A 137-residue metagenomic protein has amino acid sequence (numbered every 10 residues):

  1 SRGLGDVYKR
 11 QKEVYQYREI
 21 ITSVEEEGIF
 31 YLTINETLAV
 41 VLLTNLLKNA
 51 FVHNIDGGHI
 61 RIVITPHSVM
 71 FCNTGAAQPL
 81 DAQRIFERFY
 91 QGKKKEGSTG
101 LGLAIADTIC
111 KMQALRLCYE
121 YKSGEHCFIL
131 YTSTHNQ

Functional and structural regions predicted by a protein language model:
S1-Y8: Short, small-residue-biased leader/transition segments that mark boundaries at the very start of proteins
I29-I34: Conserved micro-motifs of the catalytic ATP-binding
A39-L43: A residue-level detector for a conserved hydrophobic packing site within the catalytic ATP-binding domain
N49-F51: Short helix-loop "hinge" at the ATP-lid/N-box region of the Bergerat-fold HATPase_c
G57-S68: Short beta-strand/loop element within the Bergerat-fold HATPase_c
A77-F89: Short conserved segment of the HATPase_c
G102, A106: Short alpha-helical Gxxx[C/S/T] motif in the catalytic ATP-binding
